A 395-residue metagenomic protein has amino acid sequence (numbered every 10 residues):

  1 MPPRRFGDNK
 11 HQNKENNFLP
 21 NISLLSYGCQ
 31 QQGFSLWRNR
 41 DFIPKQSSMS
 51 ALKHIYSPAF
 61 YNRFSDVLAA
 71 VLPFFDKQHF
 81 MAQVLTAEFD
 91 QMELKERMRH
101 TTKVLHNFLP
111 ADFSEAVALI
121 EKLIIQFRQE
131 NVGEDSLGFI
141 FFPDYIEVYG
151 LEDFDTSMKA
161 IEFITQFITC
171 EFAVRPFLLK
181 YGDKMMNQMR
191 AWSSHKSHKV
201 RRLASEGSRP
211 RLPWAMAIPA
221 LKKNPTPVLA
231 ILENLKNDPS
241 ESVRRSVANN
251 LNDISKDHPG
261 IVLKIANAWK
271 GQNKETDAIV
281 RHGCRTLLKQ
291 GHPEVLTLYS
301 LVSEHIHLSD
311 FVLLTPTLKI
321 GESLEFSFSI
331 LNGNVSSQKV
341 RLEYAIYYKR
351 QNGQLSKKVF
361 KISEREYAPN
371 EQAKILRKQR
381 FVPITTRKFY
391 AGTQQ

Functional and structural regions predicted by a protein language model:
K45-V295, S336: Surface-facing alpha-helical segments and adjacent helix-coil boundary elements at the starts of domains
L296-H307: Proline/serine/threonine-rich low-complexity linkers at boundaries of modular beta-sandwich domains
I306-S309, R350-E364: Short beta-strand and strand-turn-strand segments in soluble, beta-rich domains
L313-L318: Short beta-strand segments of immunoglobulin-like
L324-L331, V335-R350: Beta-strand-rich binding/interaction modules
K357-I384: A beta-strand/beta-hairpin structural motif
P383-T393: Short glycine/proline/serine/threonine-rich loop/turn segments at secondary-structure transition edges
